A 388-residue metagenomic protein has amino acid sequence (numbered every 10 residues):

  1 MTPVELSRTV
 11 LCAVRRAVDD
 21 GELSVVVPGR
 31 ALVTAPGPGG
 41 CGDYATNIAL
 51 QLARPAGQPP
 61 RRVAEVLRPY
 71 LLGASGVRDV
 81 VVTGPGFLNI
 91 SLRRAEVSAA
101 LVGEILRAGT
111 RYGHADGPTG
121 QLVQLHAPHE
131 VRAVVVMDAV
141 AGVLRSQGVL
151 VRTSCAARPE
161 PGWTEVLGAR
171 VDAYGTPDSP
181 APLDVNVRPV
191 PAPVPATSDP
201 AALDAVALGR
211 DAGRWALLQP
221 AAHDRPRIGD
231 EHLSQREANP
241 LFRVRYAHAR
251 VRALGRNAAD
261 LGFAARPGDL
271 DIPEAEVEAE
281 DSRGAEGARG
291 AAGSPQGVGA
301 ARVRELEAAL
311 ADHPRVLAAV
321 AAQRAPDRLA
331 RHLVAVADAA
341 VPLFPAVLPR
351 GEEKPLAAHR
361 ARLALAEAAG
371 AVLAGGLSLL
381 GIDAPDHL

Functional and structural regions predicted by a protein language model:
M1-L388: Non-catalytic interaction-recognition regions
